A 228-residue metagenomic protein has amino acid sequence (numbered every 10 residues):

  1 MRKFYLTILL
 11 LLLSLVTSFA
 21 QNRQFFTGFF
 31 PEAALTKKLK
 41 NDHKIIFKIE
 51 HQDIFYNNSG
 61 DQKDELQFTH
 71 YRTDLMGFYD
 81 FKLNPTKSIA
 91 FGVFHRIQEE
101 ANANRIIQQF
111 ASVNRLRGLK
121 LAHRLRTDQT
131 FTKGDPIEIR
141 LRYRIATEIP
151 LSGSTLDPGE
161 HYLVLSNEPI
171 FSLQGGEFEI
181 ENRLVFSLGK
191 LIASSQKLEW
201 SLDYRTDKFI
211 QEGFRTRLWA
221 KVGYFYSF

Functional and structural regions predicted by a protein language model:
M1-R23, F228: Bacterial Sec-dependent N-terminal signal peptides
Q21-L83, S88: Start-of-domain marker
N22, L39-K44, T86, E100 (+3 more regions): Short loop/turn motifs that connect adjacent beta-strands in outer-membrane beta-barrel proteins
F25-P31, T69-T73, N102-I106, D135-Y143 (+2 more regions): Residues that define the transmembrane beta-barrel architecture of outer-membrane proteins
P31-K37, G77-F81, Q108-N114, T127 (+3 more regions): Residues on the lipid-exposed face of transmembrane beta-strands in outer-membrane beta-barrel proteins
I45-F47, I89-F91, L121-L125, H161-L165 (+2 more regions): Transmembrane beta-strands of outer-membrane beta-barrel proteins
I49-F55, F81, V93-E99, N114-L116 (+5 more regions): Transmembrane beta-strands of outer-membrane beta-barrel pores
L165, G175, E179-F228: Predominantly the C-terminal beta-signal and adjacent terminal strand-loop region of outer-membrane beta-barrel
